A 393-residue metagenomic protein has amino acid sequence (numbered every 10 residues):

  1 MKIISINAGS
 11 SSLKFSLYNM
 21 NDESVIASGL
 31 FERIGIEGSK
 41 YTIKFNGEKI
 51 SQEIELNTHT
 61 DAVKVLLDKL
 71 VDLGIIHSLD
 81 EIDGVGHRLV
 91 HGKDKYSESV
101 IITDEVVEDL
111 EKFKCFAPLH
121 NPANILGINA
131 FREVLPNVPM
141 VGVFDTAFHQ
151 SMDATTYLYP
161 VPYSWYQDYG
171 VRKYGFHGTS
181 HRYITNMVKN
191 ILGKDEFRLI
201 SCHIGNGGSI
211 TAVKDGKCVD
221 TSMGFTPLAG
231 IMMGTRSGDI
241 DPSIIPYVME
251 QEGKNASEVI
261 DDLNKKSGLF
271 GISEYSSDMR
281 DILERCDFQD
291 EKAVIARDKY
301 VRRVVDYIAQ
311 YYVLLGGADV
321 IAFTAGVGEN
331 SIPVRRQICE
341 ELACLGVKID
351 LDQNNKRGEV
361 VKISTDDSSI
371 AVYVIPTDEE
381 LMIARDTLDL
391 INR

Functional and structural regions predicted by a protein language model:
M1-I4: Extreme N-terminal starter segment of soluble prokaryotic enzymes
S12-N57: Short glycine-rich, Thr/Ser-proximal phosphate-binding strand/loop in the N-terminal lobe of ATP-dependent enzymes
K69-I82, V188-G193, I308-D319: Phosphate/pyrophosphate-binding loops at sites that engage ATP/ADP/AMP, CoA/4′-phosphopantetheine, polyphosphate
L70-H120, V141, A147-L158: Short beta-strand-loop/turn "lid" adjacent to the catalytic site in phosphate-handling enzymes
F148-M249: Glycine-rich phosphate-binding loop of actin/hexokinase-like ATP-binding domains
G268-I272, M279-L315: Adenine-nucleotide phosphate-binding core of ATP-dependent small-molecule kinases
D319-E341: Glycine-rich phosphate-binding loops at beta-strand->alpha-helix junctions
D350, N354-R393: Glycine-rich phosphate-binding/hydrolytic loop that grips phosphoryl groups
